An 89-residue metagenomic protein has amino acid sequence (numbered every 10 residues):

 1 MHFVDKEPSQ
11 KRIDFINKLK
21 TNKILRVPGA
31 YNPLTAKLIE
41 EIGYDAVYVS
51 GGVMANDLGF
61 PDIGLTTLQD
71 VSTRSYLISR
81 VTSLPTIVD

Functional and structural regions predicted by a protein language model:
M1-G29, P33-I42: N-terminal amphipathic alpha-helix/helix-capping segment at the start of soluble metabolic enzymes
Q10-D14, F60-V88: Alpha-helix-loop-beta-strand connector modules within alpha/beta enzyme cores
K18-K20, G51, L58: General secondary-structure edge motif
R26-N32, V47-V49, T86-D89: Hydrophobic faces of well-ordered beta-strands that scaffold small-molecule active sites in alpha/beta enzyme cores
N32, M54-A55, D62: Short, flexible micro-motifs
K37-A55: N-terminal glycine-rich anion-binding loops that anchor highly charged ligand groups
